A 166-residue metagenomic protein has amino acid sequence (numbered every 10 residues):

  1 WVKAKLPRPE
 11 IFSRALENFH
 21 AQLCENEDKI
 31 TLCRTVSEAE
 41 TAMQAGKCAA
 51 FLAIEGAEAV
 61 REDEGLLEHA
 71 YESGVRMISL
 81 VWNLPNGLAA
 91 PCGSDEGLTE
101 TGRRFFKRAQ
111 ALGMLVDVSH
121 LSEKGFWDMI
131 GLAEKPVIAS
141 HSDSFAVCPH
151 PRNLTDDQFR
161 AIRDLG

Functional and structural regions predicted by a protein language model:
W1-R103, P149-G166: N-terminal hydrophobic targeting/anchoring segments and the immediately downstream early-domain regions of hydrolases
T101-G166: Catalytic pocket-lining loop regions of alpha/beta-barrel enzymes, especially the amidohydrolase/enolase/GH5 lineages
